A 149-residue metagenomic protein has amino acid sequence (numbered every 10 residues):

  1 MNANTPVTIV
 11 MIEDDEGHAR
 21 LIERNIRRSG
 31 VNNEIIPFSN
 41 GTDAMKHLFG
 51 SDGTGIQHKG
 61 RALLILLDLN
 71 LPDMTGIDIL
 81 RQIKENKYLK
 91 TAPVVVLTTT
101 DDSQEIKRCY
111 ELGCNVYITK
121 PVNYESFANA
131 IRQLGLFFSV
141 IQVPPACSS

Functional and structural regions predicted by a protein language model:
M1-V10, D15-I36, N40-F49, T54-L63 (+1 more regions): Non-catalytic signal-transmission and effector/linker regions of two-component phosphorelay proteins
I56-G60, K84-T91, L112: Conserved phosphotransfer cores of two-component systems
L67-D68, T98: Active-site residues of response regulator receiver
P72, D102: The feature encodes the CheY-like receiver
N115: Short, glycine/charged-rich "phosphate-handling" switch motifs in NTP-dependent and phosphotransfer domains
K120: A Lys-centered signature of the CheY-like receiver
